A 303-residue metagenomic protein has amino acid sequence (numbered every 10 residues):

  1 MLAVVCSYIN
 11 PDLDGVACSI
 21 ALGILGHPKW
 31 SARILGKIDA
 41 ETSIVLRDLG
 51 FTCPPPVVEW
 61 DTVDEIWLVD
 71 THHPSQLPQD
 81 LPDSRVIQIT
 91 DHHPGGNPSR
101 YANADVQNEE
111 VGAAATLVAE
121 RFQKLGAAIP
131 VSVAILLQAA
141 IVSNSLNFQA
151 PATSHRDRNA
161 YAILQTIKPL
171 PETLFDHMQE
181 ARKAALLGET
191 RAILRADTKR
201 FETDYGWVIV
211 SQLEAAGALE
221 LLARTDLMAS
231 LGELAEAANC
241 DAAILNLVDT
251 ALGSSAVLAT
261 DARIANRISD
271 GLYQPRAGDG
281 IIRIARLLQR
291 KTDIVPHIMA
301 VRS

Functional and structural regions predicted by a protein language model:
M1-S303: Replace "Mg2+/Mn2+-dependent" with "divalent metal-dependent
